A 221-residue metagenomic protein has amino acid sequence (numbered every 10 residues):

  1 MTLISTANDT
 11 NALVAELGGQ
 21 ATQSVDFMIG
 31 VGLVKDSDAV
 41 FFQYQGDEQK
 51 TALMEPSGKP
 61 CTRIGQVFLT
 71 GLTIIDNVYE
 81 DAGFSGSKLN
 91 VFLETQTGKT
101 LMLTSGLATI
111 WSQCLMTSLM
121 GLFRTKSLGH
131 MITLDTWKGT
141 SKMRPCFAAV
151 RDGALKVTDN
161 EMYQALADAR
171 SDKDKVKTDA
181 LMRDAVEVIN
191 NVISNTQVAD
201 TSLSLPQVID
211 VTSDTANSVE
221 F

Functional and structural regions predicted by a protein language model:
M1-M102, T117, G121, G139-R183 (+3 more regions): OB-fold ssDNA-binding interfaces and closely related basic DNA-contact patches used across DNA replication/repair
T62, S112-D135: Short nucleic-acid-contacting surface segments enriched for D/E, G, S/T with interspersed K/R
K99-W111: Extended, solvent-exposed segments with strong compositional bias
L107, D135-T140: Short beta-alpha junction loops
A108, K126-M131, S194-S204: Proteins with a high burden of low-complexity, intrinsically disordered sequence enriched in S/T/G/P/A and R, requiring
V192-Q197, T212-T215: N-terminal regions of proteins, emphasizing targeting and processing segments when present
V208-F221: Long, low-complexity, intrinsically disordered segments
